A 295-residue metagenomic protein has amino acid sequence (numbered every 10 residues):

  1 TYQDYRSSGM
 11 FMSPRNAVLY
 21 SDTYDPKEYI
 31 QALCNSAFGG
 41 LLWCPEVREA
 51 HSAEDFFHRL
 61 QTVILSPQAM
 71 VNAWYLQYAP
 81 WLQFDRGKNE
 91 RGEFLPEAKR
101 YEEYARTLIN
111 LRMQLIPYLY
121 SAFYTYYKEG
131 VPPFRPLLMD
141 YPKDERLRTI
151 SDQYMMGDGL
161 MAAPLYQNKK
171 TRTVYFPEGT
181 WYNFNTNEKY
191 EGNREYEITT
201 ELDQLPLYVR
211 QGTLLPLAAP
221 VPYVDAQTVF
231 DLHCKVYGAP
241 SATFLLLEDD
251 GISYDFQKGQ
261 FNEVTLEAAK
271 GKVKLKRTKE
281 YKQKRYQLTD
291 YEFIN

Functional and structural regions predicted by a protein language model:
T1-D203: Catalytic-domain carbohydrate-binding cleft regions of carbohydrate-active enzymes
V209-N295: Accessory, solvent-exposed terminal regions and/or long lumenal/extracellular loops of proteins
